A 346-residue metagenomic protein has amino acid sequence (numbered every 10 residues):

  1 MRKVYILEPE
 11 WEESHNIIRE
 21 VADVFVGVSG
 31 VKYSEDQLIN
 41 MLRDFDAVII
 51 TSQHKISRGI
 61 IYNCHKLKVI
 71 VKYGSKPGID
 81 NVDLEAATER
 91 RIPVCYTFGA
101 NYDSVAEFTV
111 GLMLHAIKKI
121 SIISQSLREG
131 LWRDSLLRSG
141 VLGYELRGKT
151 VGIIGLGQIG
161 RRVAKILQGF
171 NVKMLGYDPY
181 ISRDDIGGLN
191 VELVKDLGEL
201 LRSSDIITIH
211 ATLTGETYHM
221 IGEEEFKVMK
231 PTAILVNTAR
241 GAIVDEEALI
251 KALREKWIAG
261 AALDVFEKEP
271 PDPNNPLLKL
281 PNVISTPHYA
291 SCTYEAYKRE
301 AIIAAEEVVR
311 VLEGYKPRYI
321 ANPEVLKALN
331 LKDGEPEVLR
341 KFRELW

Functional and structural regions predicted by a protein language model:
M1-F45, N171, D184, L312 (+1 more regions): N-terminal glycine-/charge-rich "phosphate-binding" loop or analogous flexible N-terminal tail
L7, I153-I154: Conserved N-terminal Rossmann-fold NAD(P)-binding element of oxidoreductases
L7, T51, Y73, H210-L213 (+1 more regions): Short, well-ordered coil/turn residues at beta-beta hairpins and beta-strand->alpha-helix junctions within
G27-S29, Y73-G74, I92-D103, L197 (+1 more regions): Short beta->alpha connector loops at strand-helix junctions that form conserved, small/polar/Pro-enriched
R43-D46, I56-G59, L175, P179-P276 (+1 more regions): Rossmann-like adenosine-cofactor binding region
R90, T97-T150, K165, P317 (+1 more regions): Phosphate-binding beta-alpha-beta segment of Rossmann-like dinucleotide-binding domains, i.e., the NAD(P)
I159: Hydrophobic/small residue at the entry helix of a nucleotide-binding pocket
T232-W346: Rossmann-like dinucleotide-binding domain for NAD(H)/NADP(H)
